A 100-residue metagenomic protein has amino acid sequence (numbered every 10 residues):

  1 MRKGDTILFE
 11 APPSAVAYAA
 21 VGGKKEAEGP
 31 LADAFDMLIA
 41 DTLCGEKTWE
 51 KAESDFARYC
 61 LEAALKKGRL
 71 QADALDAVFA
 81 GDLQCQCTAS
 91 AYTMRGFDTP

Functional and structural regions predicted by a protein language model:
M1-P100: Conserved "HGTGT" condensation-loop signature of ketosynthase/thiolase-family condensing enzymes that catalyze
